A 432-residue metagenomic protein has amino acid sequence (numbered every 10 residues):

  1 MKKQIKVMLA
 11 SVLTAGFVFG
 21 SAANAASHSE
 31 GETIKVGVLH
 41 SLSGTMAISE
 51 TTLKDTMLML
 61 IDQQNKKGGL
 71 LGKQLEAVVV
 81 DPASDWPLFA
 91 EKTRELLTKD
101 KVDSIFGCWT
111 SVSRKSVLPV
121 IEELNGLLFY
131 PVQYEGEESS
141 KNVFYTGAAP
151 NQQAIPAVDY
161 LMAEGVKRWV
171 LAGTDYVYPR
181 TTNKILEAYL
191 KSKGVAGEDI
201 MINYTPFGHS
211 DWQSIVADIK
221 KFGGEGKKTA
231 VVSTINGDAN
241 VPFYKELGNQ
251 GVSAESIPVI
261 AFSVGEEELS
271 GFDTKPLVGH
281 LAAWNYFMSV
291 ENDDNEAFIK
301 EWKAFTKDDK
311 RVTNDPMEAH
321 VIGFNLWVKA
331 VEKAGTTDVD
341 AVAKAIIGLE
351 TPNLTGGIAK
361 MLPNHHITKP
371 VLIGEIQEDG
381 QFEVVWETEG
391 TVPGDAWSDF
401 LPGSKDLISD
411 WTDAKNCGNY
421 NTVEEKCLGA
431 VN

Functional and structural regions predicted by a protein language model:
M1-K35, K66, I408-W411, N416-N432: Short, low-complexity disordered leader/linker segments with a strong preference for bacterial N-terminal type II
A25-V38, K66-Q74, M162-K167: Immediate post-signal peptide segment of exported/extracytoplasmic ligand-binding proteins
S27, I48-D55, Q63, G68-E137 (+2 more regions): Beta-alpha junction/loop-to-helix N-cap segments that form part of ligand/metal-binding clefts
I34, E350-N432: Solvent-exposed, acidic/polar segments of extracytosolic/periplasmic ligand-binding ectodomains
I34-T56, V80-P87, W109-V112, D175-R180 (+2 more regions): Extracytoplasmic "Venus flytrap"
E91, E135-G136, K141-Q250, S289-A297 (+1 more regions): Extracellular/periplasmic Venus flytrap/periplasmic-binding protein
L96-C108, F129-P131, V170-G173, G226-G237 (+4 more regions): Periplasmic-binding protein-like
E246-V321, V331-T337, T388-E424, L428: Extracellular/periplasmic periplasmic-binding protein-like sensory domains
